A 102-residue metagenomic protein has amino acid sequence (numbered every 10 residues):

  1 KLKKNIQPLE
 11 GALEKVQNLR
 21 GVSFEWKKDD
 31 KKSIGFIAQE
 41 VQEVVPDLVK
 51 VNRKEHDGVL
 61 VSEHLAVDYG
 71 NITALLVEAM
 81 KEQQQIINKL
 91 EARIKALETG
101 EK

Functional and structural regions predicted by a protein language model:
K1-N5, V22-I34, V59: Active-site-adjacent substrate-recognition loops and nearby beta-strands within hydrolase catalytic domains
K3-L9, V51-K102: C-terminal intramolecular chaperone/auto-processing assembly modules
I34-G35, L65: Residues that recognize and position ribonucleotide moieties
V41: Active-site-adjacent helical/loop segments in soluble small-molecule enzymes
V44-D47: A short, structured beta-strand/loop element
